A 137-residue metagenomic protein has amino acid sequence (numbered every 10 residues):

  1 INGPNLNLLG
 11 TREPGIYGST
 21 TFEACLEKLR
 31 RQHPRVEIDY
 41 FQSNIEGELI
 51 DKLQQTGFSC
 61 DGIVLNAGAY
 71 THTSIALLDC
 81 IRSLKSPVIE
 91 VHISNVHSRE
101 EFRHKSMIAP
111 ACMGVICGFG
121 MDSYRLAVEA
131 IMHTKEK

Functional and structural regions predicted by a protein language model:
P4-L6, G68-T71, S94-V96: Short glycine-rich anion-binding loops that position phosphate/pyrophosphate groups of nucleotides and phosphorylated
L8-E23: Glycine- and acidic-residue-enriched helix-capping/strand-helix junction motifs
G10-R12, Y70-A76: Glycine/threonine-rich flexible loop motifs
D39-G47: Short beta->alpha junction loops
D39-Y40, I89, S98-K137: Short, glycine-/small-residue-rich phosphate/pyrophosphate-handling segment
E48-K52: Short acidic active-site motifs
T56-I63: Short acidic/histidine-rich motifs immediately flanking catalytic phosphotransfer sites in two-component signaling
S74-K85: Short Gly/Thr/Asp-enriched flexible loops that form oxyanion-binding sites at enzyme active sites
